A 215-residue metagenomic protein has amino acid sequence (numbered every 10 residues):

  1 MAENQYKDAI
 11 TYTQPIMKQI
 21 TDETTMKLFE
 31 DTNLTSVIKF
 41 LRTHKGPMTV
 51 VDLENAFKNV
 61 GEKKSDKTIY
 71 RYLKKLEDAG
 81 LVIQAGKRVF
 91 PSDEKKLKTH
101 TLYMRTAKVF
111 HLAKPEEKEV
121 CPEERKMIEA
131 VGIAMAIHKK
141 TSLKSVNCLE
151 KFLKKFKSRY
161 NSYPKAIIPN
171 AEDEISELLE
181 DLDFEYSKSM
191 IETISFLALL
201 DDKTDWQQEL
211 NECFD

Functional and structural regions predicted by a protein language model:
M1-I10, E116-D215: Long, low-complexity, charge-rich intrinsically disordered regions
Q5-F40, H44: Short alpha-helical segments that sit at the start of domains
E30-T32, K87-K114: Short, cationic-aromatic polyanion-contact patches
H44-P47, K63: Residues at alpha-helix boundaries and the short loops/turns that link adjacent helices
G46-F57: Short acidic, hydrophobic short linear motifs in intrinsically disordered regions
N55-K67: Short helix-coil junctions and helix-kink-helix linkers
Y70-K74: Short, hydrophobic-biased segments on the C-terminal half of alpha helices that form "recognition helices"
E77-R88: A short, conserved structural fragment
